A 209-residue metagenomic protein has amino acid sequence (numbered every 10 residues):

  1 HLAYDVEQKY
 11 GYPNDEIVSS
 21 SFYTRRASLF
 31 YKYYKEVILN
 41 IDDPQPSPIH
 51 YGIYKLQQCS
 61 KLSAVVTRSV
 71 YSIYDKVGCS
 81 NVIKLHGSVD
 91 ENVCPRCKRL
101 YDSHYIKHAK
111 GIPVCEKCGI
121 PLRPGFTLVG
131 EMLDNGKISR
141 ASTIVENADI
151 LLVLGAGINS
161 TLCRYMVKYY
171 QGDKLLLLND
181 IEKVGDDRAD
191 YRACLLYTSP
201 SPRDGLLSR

Functional and structural regions predicted by a protein language model:
H1-S199, R203, R209: Conserved catalytic core of sirtuin-type NAD+-dependent deacylases
